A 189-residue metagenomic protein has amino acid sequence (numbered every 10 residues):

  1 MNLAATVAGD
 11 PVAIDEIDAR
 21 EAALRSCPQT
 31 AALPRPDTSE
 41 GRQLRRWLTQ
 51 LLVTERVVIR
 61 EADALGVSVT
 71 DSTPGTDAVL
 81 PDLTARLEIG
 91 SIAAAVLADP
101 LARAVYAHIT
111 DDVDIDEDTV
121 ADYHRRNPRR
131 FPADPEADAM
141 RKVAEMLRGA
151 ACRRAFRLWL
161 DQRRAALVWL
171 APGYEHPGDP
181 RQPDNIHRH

Functional and structural regions predicted by a protein language model:
N2-C27, P34-H189: Peptidyl-prolyl cis-trans isomerase
